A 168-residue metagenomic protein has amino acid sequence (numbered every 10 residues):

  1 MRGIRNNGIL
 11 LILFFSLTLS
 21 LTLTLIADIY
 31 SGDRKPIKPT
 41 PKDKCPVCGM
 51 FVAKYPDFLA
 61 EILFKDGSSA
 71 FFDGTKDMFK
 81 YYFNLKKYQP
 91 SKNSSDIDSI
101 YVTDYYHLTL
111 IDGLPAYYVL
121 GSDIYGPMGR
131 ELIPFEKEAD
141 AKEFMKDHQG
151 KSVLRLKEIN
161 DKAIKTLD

Functional and structural regions predicted by a protein language model:
R2-F15: Bacterial N-terminal signal peptides that target proteins for export
I12-T24: Bacterial N-terminal signal peptides
K42: Residues immediately within or flanking Cys/His clusters that coordinate Zn2+ in small zinc-binding modules
C45: Short cysteine-rich clusters marking metal-coordination/redox-active sites
G49: Cys/His-coordinated zinc-binding microdomains
K54-D57: Short, non-ligating residues that shape and space the ligands of small metal-coordination modules and catalytic
G67-T103, H107-L110: Mid-length scaffold segments of soluble, non-membrane domains
N93-L156: Thiol/selenol-based redox catalytic cores and closely related redox-interacting motifs
